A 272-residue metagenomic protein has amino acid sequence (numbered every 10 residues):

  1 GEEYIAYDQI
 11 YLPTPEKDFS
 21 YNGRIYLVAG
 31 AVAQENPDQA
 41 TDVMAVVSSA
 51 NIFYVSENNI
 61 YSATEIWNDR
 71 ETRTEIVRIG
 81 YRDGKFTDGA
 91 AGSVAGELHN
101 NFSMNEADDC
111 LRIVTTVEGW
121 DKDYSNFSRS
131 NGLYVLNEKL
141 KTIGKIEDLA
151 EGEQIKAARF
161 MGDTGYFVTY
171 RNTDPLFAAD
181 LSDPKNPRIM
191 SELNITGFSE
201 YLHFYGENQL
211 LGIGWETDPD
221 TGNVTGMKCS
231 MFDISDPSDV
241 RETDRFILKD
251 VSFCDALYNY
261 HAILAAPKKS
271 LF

Functional and structural regions predicted by a protein language model:
G1-F272: Beta-sheet-rich non-transmembrane sensory/scaffold domains
